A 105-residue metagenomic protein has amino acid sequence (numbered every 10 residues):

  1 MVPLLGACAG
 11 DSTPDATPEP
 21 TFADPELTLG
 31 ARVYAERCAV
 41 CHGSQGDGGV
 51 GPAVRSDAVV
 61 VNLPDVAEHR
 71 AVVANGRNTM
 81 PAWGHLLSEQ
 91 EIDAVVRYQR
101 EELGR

Functional and structural regions predicted by a protein language model:
M1-P25, Q99-R105: Post-cleavage N-terminal segment of exported redox proteins
D11, S44-Q45: Cys/His-rich metal-chelating microdomains
P20, D24-A31, D47-R77: Gly/Gly-Pro-rich "capping" loops immediately C-terminal to redox-active cysteine motifs in periplasmic/lumenal
G30-S44, V95, Q99: The canonical Cys-X-X-Cys-His
A39, P52, P81: Cys/His/Pro-rich metal-binding microdomains
G49, P64, A82, L87-E91: Alpha-helix N-cap and coil->helix boundary residues
H85-R105: C-terminal capping alpha-helices of c-type cytochrome domains
